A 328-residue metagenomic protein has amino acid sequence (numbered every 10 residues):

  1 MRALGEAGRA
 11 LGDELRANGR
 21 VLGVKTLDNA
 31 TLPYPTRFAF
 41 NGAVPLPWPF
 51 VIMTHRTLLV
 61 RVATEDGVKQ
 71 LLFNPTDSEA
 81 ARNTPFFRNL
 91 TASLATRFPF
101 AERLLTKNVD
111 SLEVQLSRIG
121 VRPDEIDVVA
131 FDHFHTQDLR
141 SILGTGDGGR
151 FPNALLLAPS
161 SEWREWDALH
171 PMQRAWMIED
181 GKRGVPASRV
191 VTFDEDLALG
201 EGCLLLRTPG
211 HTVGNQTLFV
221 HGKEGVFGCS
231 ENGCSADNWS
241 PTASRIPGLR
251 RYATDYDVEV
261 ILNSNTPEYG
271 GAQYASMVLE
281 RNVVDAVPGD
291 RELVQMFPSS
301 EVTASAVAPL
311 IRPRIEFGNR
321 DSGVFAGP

Functional and structural regions predicted by a protein language model:
M1-D110, G225-G233, G248-P328: Metallo-beta-lactamase
R37, D138-L143, A168-L169, T217: A short acidic (Asp/Glu
Q70, A154-L155, L197, L206 (+2 more regions): Conserved active-site beta-strand-loop modules that form the wall/rim of enzyme catalytic pockets and either contain
L72-N74, D127-F134, L157-P159, R207-G210 (+1 more regions): Active-site neighborhood of phospho(di)ester-bond hydrolases with catalytic His/Asp-centered motifs
T91-A154: Active-site metal-binding motif and surrounding structural segment of the metallo-beta-lactamase
L104-V121, L155-R207, L262, P267-G270: Metallo-beta-lactamase
F134-R140, R164, T212-Q216, A236-N238: Active-site environment of divalent metal-dependent phosphoester hydrolases
G148, V213, F219-A236, P241-Y252: Conserved beta-sheet core of the metallophosphoesterase superfamily
